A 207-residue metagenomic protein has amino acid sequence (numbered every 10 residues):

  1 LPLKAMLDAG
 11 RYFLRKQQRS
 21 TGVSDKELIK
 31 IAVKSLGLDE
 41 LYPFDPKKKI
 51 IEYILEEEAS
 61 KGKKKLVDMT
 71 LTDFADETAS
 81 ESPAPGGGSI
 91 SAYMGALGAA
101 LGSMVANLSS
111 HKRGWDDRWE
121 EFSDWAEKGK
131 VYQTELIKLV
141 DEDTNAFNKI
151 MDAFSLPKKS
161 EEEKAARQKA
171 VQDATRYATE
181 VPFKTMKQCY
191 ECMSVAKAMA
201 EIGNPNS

Functional and structural regions predicted by a protein language model:
L1, T78-V105, N206-S207: Conserved phosphate/anionic-ligand binding catalytic regions in large, soluble enzymes, centered on
L1-M69, A166, A170: Long, contiguous binding/interaction regions
K61-T70, D76, K184, Q188-V195: Polytopic transmembrane helical bundles with strong interfacial aromatic enrichment
K65-P85, E201-P205: Short, hydrophobic/aliphatic alpha-helical segments
I90-L97, W125, Y132-L139, A174 (+1 more regions): Amphipathic alpha-helix face/heptad-repeat signature
L108-W119, M199-S207: Inter-helical turn/loop segments and adjacent helix faces that build the functional surface of alpha-helical bundle
H111-P157: A structural-propensity feature for long, helix-poor, extended segments
D143-S207: Amphipathic alpha-helical interface segments
